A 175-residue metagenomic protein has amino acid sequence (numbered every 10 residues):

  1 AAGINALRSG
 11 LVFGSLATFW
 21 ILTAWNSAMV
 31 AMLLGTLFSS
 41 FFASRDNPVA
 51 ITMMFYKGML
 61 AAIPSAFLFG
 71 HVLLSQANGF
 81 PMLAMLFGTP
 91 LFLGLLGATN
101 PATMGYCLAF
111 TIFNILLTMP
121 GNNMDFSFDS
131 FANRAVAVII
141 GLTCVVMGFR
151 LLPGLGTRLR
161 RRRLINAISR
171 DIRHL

Functional and structural regions predicted by a protein language model:
A1-L175: A transmembrane helix-and-boundary motif of multi-pass membrane transporters/channels
